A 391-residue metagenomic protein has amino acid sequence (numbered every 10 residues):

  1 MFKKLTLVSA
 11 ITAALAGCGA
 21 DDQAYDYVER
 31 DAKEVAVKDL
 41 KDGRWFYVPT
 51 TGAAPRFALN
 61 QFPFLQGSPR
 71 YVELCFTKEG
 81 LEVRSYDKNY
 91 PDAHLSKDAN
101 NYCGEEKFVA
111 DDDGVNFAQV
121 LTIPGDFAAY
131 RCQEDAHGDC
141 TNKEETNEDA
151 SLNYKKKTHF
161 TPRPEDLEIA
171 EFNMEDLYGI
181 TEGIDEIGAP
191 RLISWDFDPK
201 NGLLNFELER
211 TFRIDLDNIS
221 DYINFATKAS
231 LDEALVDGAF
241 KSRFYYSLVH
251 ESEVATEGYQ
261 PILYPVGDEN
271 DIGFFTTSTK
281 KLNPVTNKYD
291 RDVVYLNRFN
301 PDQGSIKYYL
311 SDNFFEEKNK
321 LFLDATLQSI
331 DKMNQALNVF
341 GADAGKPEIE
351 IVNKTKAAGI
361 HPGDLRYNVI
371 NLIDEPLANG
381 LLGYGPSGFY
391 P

Functional and structural regions predicted by a protein language model:
M1-F2, L208: Intrinsically disordered, low-complexity sequence elements enriched in Ser/Thr/Gly/Pro
F2-S9: Sec-dependent signal peptide recognition, specifically the positively charged N-region followed immediately by
A14-G17: C-terminal motif of bacterial Sec signal peptides marking the signal peptidase cleavage site
A20-L321, L327, A336-L337, K354-P391: Auxiliary tRNA-acceptor-end handling modules of aminoacyl-tRNA synthetases
G304-I306, A342-K346: Loop/turn elements at helix/coil->beta-strand transitions in domains of secreted/extracellular proteins
D331-A342: Sec-exported extracytoplasmic/periplasmic mature domains
K346-K356: Conserved small-residue hinge/capping positions at short loops/turns that sit at secondary-structure boundaries within
